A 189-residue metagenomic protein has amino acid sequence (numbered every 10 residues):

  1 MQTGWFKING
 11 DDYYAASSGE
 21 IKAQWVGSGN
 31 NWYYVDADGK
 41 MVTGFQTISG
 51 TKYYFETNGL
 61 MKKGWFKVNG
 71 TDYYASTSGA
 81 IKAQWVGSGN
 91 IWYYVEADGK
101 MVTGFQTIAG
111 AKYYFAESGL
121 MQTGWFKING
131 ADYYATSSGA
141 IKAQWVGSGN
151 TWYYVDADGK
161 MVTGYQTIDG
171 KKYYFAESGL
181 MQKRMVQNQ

Functional and structural regions predicted by a protein language model:
M1-Q189: Extracellular adhesion/carbohydrate-binding repeat motifs centered on closely spaced tryptophans
